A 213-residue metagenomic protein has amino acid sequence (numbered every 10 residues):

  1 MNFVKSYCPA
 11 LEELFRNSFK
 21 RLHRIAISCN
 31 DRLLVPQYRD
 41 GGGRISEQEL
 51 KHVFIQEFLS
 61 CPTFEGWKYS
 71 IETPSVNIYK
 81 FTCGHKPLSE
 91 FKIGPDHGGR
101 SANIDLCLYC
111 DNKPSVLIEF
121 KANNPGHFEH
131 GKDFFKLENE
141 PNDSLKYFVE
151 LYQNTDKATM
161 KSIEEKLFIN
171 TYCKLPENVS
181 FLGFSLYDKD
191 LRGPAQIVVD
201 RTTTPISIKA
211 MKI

Functional and structural regions predicted by a protein language model:
M1-L59: Charged, often low-complexity linker/regulatory segments
S18, L22, A26, F54-P62 (+2 more regions): Hydrophobic, Leu/Ile/Phe/Ala-enriched alpha-helical segments that form helix-helix packing faces
G42-G43, G66-N112: Active-site metal-binding core of divalent-cation-utilizing nuclease and nuclease-like domains
E47-E49, E72-P74, E119: Acidic-residue sensor for enzyme active/binding pockets
L106-N124: Conserved catalytic cores of phosphodiester-cleaving nucleases, focusing on short active-site segments
V116, N124-F135, K157-I163: Active-site-adjacent loop/helix micro-motif of nuclease/hydrolase catalytic cores
V116-L117, D143-Y152: Hydrophobic beta-strand segments of well-ordered beta-sheets in folded domains
L151-I213: Domain-level recognition of nuclease-like catalytic cores that cleave nucleotide substrates
